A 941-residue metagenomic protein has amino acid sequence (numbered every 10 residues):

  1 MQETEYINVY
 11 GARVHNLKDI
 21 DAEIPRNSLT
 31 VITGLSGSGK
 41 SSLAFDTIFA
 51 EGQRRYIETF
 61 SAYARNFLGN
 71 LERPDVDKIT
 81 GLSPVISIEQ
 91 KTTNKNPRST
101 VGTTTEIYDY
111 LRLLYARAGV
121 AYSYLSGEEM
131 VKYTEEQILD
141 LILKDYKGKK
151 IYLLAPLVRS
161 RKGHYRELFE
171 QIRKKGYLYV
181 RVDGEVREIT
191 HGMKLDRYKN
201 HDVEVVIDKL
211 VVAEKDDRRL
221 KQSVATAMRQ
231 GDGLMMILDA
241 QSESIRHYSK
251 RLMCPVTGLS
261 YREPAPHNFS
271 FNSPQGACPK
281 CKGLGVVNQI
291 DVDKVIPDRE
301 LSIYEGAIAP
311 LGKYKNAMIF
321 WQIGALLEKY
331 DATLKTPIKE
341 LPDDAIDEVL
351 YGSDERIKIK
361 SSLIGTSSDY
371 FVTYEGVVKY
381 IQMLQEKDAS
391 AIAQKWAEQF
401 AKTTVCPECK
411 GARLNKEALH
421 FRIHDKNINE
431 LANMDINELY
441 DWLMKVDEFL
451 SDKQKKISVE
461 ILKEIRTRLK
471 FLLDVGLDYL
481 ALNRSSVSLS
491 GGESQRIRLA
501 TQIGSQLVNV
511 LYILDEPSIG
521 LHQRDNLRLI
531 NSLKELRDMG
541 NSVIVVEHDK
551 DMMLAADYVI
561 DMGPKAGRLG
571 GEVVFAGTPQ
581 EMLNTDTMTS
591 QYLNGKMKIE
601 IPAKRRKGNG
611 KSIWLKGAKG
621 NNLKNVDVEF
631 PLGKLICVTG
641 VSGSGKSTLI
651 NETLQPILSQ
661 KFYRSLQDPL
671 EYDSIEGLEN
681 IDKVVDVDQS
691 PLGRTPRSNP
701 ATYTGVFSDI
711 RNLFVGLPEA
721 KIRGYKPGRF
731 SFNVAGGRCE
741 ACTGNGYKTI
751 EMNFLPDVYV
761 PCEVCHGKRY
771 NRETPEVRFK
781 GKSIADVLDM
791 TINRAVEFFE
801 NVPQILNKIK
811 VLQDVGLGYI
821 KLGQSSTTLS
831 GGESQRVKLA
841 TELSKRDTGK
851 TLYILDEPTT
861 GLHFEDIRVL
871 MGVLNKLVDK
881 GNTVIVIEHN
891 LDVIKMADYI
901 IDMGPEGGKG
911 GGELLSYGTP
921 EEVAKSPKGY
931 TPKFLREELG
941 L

Functional and structural regions predicted by a protein language model:
M1-L941: Conserved phosphate-binding elements of NTP-dependent enzyme cores
